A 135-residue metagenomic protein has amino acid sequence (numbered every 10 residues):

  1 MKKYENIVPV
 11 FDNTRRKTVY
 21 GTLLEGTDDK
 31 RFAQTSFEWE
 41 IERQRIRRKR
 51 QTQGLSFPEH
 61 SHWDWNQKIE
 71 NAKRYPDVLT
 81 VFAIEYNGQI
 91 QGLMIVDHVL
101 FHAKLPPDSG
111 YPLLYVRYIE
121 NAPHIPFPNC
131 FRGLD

Functional and structural regions predicted by a protein language model:
M1-L134: Non-catalytic substrate-recognition and accessory regions of acyl/acetyltransferase enzymes
